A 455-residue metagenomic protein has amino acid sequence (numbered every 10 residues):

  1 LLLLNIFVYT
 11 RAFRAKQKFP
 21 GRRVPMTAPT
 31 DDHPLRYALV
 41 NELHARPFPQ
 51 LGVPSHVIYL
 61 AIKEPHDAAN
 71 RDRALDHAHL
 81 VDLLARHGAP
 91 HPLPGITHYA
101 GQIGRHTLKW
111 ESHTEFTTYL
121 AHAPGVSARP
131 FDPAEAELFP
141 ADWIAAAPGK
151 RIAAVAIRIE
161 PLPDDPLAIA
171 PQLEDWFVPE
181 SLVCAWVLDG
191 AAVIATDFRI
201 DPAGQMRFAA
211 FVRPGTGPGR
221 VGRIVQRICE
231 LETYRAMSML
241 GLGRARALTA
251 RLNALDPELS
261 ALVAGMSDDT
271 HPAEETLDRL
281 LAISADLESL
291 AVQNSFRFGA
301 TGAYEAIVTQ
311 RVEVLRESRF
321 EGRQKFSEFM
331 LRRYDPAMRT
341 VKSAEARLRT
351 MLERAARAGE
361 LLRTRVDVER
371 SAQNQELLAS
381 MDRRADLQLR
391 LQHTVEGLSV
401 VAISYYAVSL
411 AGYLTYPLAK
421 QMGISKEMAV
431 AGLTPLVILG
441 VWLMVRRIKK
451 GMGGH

Functional and structural regions predicted by a protein language model:
N5-R11: Compositionally biased low-complexity segments enriched in histidine and/or tyrosine
R14, K18-V155: N-terminal pre-transmembrane cytosolic regions of membrane proteins
R23-M26, P202-G204, V212, T216 (+3 more regions): Hydrophobic alpha-helical signal-anchor/transmembrane segments
H122-L281, A285: Extended alpha-helical interaction modules
V155, L188, T216, I307 (+4 more regions): Cytosol-facing regions at membranes
I283-V408: Membrane-associated alpha-helical segments
D386-H455: Alpha-helical transmembrane anchor segments
